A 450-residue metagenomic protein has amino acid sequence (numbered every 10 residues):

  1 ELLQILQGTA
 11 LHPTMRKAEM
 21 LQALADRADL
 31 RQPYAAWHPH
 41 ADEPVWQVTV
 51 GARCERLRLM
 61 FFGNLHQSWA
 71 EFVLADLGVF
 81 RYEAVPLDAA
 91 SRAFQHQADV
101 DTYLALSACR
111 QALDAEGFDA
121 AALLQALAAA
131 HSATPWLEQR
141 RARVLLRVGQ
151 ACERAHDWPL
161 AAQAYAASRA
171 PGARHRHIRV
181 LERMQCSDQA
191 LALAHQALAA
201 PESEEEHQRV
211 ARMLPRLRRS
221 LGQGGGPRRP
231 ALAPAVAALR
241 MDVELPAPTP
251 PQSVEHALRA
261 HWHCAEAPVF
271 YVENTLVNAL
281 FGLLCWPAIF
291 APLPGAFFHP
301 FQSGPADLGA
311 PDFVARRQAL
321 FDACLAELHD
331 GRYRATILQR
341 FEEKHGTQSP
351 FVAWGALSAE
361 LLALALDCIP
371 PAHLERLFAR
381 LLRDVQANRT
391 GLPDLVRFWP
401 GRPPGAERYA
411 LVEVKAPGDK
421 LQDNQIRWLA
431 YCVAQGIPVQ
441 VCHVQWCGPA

Functional and structural regions predicted by a protein language model:
E1-V148, C152, S220-I369: N-terminal alpha-helical interaction modules that lie
E138-G224: Alpha-helical protein-protein interaction scaffolds
V144-L145, C368-L392: Alpha-helix-centered segments that form part of catalytic cores
R169-A170, V412, D423: Alpha-helical solenoid scaffolds in eukaryotic macromolecular assemblies
H195, A211-P215, P227-L239, Q440-A450: C-terminal region signature
L357-L377, D394-G401, G405-G418, C432: Conserved catalytic cores of phosphodiester-cleaving nucleases, focusing on short active-site segments
A387-R389, D419-I426: Active-site-adjacent loop/helix micro-motif of nuclease/hydrolase catalytic cores
W399, E407-A410, Q435-A450: Nucleic-acid nuclease catalytic cores
